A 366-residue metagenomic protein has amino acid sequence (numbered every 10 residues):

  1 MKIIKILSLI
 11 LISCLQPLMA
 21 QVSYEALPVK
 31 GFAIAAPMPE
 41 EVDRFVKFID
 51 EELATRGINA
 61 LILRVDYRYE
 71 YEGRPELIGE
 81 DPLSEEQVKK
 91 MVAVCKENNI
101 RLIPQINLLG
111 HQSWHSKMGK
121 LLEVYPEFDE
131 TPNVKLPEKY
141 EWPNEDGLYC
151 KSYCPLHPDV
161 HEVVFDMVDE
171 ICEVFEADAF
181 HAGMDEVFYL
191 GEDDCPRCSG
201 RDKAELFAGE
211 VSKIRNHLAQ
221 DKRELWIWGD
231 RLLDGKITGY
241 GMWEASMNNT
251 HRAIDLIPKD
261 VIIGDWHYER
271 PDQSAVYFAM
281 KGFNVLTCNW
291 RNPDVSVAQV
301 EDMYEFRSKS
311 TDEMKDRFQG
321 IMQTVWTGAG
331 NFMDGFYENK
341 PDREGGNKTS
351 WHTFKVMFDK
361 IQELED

Functional and structural regions predicted by a protein language model:
M1-V22: Bacterial Sec-dependent N-terminal signal peptides
V22-E41, I49: Boundary/entry segment of secreted carbohydrate-active catalytic domains
L27, E52-V65, V92-K139, E176-A179 (+1 more regions): Glycine-rich, aromatic-flanked loop segments that form ligand/cofactor-binding clefts across common enzyme folds
L27-K30, V46, E51-A54, E86 (+7 more regions): Substrate-binding groove of N-acetylhexosamine-processing glycoside hydrolases
M38, Y67-Y69, I106-G110, E186-F188 (+4 more regions): Active-site-proximal loop/turn and secondary-structure-junction residues that shape catalytic pockets, frequently
R44, A60, Q105, G183-D185 (+1 more regions): Glycine-centered small-residue hotspots that permit tight backbone geometry or close packing
A54-V88, L190, P196: Aromatic-lined carbohydrate-binding/catalytic grooves of carbohydrate-active enzymes
L109-E170, T287: Active-site-adjacent "subsite" loops/lids of carbohydrate-active enzymes
